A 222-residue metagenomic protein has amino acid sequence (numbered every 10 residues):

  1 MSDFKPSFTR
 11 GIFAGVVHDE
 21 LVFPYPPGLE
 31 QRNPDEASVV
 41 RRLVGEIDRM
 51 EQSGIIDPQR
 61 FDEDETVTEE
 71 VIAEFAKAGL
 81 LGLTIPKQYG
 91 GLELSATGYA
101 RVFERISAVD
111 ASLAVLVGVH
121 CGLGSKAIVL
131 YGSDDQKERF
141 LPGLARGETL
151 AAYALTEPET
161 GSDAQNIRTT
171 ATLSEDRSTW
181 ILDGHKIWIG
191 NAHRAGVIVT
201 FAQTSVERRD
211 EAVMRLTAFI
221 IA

Functional and structural regions predicted by a protein language model:
M1-G118, K126-L150, S162: Amphipathic, small/basic residue-rich leader segments at the start of a protein or domain
T156-E159, W188: Short, solvent-exposed loop/turn elements at beta->coil junctions and helix N-caps that rim active or binding pockets
E159-I167: Active-site-adjacent elements of ketosynthase-type condensing enzymes
T169-T172: A structural signal for short hydrophobic beta-strand segments in well-ordered beta-sheet cores
T179, D183-A222: A short core secondary-structure module
